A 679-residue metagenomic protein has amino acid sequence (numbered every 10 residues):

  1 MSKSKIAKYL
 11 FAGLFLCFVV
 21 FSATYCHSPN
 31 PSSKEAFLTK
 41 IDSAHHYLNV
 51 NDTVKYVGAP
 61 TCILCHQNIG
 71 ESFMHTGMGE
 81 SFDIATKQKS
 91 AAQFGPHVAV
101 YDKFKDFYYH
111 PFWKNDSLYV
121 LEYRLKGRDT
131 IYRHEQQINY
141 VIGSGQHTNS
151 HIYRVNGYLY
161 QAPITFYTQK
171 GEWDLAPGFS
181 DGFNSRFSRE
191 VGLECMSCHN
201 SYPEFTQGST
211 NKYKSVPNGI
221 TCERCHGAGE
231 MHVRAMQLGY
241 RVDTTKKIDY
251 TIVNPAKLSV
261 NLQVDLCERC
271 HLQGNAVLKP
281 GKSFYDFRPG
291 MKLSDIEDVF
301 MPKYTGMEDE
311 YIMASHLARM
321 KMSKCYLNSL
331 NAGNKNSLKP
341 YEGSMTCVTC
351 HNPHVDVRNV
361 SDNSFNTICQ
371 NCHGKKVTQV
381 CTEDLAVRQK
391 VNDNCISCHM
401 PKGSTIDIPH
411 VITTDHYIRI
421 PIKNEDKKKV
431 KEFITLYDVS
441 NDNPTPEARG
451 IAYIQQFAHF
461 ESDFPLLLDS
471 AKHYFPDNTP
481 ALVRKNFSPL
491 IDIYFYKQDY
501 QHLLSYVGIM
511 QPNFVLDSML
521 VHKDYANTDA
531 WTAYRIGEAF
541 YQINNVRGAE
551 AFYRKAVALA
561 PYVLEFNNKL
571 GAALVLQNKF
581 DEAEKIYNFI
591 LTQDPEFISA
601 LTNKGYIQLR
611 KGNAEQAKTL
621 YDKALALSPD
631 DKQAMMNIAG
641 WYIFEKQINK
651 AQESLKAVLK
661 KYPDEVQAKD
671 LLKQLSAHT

Functional and structural regions predicted by a protein language model:
N30-H46, N68-I142, S150-I152, P163 (+2 more regions): Primarily the internal scaffold of c-type cytochrome electron-transfer domains, especially repeated/multiheme c-type
I451, D492, E538, A572 (+3 more regions): Residue-level recognition of tetratricopeptide repeat
D477-N478, N513, L559, Q593 (+2 more regions): Structural marker of alpha-solenoid helical repeat scaffolds
V483-R484, D529-A530, L564-E565, I598-S599 (+2 more regions): Helix-start (N-cap) detector for alpha-helical repeat units in TPR-like alpha-solenoids, especially tetratricopeptide
Y496, Q542, L576-Q577, R610-K611 (+2 more regions): Register position in tetratricopeptide repeats
